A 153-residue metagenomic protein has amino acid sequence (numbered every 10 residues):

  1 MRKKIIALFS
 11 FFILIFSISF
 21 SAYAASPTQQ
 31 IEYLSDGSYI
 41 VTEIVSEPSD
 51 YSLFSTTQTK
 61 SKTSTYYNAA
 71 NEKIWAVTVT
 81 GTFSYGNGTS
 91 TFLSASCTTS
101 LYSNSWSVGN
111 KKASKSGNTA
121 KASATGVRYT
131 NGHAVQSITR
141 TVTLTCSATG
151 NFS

Functional and structural regions predicted by a protein language model:
M1-N71: N-terminal prepro-regions of secreted/extracellular proteins
D50-S153: Mature secreted bioactive peptide module from preproproteins
